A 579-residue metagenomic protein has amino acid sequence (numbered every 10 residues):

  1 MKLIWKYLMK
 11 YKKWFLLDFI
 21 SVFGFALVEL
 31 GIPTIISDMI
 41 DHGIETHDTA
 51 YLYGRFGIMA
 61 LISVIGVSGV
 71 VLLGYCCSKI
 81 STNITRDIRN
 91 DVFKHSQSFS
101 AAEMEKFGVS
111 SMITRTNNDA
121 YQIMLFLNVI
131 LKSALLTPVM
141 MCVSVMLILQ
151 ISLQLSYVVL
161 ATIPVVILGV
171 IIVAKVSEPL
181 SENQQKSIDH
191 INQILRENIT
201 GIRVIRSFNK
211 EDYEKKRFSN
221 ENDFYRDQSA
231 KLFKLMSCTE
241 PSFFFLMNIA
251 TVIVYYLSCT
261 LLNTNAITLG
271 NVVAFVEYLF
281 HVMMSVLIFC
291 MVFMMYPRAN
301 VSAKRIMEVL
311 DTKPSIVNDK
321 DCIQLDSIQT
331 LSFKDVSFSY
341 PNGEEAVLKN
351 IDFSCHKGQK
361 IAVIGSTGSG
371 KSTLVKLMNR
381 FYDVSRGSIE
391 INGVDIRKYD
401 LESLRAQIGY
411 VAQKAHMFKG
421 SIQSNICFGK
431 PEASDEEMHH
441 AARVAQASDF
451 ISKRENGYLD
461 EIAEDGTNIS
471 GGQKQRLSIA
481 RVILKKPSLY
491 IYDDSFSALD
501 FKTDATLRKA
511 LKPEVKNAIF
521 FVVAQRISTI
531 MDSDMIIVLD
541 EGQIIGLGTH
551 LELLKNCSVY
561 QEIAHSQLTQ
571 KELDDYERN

Functional and structural regions predicted by a protein language model:
M1-E29, I36, I44-I58, I65 (+16 more regions): Membrane-integrated ABC transporters
M9-K12, A101-A102, N118-L127, L131 (+8 more regions): An intracellular "coupling" helix at the cytosolic face of ABC transporter transmembrane type-1 domains
K10, W14-L27, D38, M59-S68 (+2 more regions): Transmembrane helices of ABC transporter permease
F25, E29, P33, L61 (+9 more regions): Alpha-helical transmembrane segments
T46, T82, N90-T114, N118-A120 (+7 more regions): Short intracellular "coupling" helices and adjacent cytoplasmic loop segments at the cytosolic face of multi-pass
H47-Y51, G57, V143, L147-P164 (+3 more regions): Helix-loop-helix
L325-N579: ABC-type nucleotide-binding domain
